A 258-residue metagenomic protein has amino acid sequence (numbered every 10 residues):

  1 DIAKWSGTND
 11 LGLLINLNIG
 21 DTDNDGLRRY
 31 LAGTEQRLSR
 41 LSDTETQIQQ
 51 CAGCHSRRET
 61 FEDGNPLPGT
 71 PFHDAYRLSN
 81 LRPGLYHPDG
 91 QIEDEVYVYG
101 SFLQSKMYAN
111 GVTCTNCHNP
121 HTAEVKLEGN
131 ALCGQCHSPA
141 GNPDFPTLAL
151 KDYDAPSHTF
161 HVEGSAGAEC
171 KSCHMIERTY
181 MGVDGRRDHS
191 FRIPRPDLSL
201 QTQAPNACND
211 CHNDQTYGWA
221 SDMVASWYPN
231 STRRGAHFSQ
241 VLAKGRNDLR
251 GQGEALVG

Functional and structural regions predicted by a protein language model:
D1-G258: Primarily the internal scaffold of c-type cytochrome electron-transfer domains, especially repeated/multiheme c-type
